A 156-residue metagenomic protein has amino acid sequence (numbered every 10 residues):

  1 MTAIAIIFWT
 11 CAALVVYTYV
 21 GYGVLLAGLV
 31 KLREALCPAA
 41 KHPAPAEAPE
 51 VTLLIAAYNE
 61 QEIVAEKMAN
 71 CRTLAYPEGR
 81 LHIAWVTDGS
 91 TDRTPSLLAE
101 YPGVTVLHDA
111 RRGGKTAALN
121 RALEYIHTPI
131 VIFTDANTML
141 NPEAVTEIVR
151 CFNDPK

Functional and structural regions predicted by a protein language model:
M1-P43: N-terminal membrane-anchoring/stem segments of glycan-assembly enzymes
T52, N70, A84-P95, R111: A conserved acidic beta->alpha catalytic loop
I63-E66, T91-E100, E143: Acidic helix N-cap motif at the loop->helix transition within catalytic regions of sugar-transfer enzymes
A69-R80: Short, acidic, metal-binding catalytic loop of nucleotide-sugar glycosyltransferases
D109-I126, T146-E147: Glycine-rich, basic loop-to-helix element that forms the pyrophosphate-binding segment of sugar-nucleotide handling
V131: Short aromatic/hydrophobic "clamp" motif used to bind/position activated sugar donors
D135-M139: The conserved acidic donor/metal-binding loop of glycosyltransferases
P142-K156: Conserved donor NDP-sugar-binding/catalytic core segment of glycosyltransferases
